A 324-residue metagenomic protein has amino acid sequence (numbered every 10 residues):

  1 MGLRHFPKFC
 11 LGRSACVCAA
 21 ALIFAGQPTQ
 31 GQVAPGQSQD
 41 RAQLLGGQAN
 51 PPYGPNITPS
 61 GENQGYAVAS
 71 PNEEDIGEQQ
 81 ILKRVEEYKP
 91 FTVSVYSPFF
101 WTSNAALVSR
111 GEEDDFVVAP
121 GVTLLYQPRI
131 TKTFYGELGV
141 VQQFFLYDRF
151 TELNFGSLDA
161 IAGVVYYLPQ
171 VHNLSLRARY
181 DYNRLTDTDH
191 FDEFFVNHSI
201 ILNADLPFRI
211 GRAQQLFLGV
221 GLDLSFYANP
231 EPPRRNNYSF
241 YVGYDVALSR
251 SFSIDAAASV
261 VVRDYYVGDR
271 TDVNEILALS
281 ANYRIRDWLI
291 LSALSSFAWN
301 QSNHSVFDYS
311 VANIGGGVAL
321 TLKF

Functional and structural regions predicted by a protein language model:
G2-F6, Q27-T92: N-terminal periplasmic/intermembrane-space "pro-region" immediately following the signal or transit peptide
V33, R270-F324: Predominantly the C-terminal beta-signal and adjacent terminal strand-loop region of outer-membrane beta-barrel
K83-N104, G136: Transmembrane beta-strand segments of Gram-negative outer membrane beta-barrel proteins
S97-A105, P128, Q142-D148, Y180-T186 (+8 more regions): Transmembrane beta-strands of outer-membrane beta-barrel pores
P98-T123, D148: Surface-exposed strand-loop-strand hairpins of Gram-negative outer-membrane beta-barrel proteins
D114-P120, E152-L158, F194-I200, P232-Y238 (+2 more regions): Residues that define the transmembrane beta-barrel architecture of outer-membrane proteins
L124-P128, V164-L168, A204-I210, V246 (+3 more regions): Residue-level signature of outer-membrane beta-barrel architecture
T131-E137, L168-L176, F208-L218, L248-A256 (+2 more regions): Repeated loop/turn-to-beta-strand initiation elements of outer-membrane beta-barrel proteins
